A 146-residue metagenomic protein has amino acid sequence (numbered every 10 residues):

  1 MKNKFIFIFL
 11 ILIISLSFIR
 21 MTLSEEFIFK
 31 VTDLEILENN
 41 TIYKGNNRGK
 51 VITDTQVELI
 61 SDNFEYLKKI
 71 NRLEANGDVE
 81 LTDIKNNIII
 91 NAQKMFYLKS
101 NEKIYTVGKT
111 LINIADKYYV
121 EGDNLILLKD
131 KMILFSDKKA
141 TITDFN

Functional and structural regions predicted by a protein language model:
M1-F5: Positively charged n-region of N-terminal signal peptides that target proteins for export
I6-I8, S24: General helical structural elements
I8-S17: Bacterial N-terminal signal peptides
F18-N146: N-terminal amphipathic/hydrophobic interface segments
